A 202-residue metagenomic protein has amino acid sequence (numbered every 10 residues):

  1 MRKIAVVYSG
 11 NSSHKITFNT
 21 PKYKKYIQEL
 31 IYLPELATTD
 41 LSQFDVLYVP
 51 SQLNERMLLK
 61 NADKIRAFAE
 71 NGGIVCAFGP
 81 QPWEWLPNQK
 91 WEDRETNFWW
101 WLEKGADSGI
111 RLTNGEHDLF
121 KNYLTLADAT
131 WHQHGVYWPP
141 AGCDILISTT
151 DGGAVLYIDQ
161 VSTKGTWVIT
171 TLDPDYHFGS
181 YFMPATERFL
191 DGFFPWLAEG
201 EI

Functional and structural regions predicted by a protein language model:
R2-Q89: Helical hinge/lid and interdomain linker segments adjacent to catalytic or ligand-binding clefts that mediate domain
K15-K22, A106-F182, T186, L197-I202: Catalytic beta-strand/loop cores that center a nucleophilic Ser/Cys/Thr and support acyl-enzyme chemistry
Y26-I31, F98-W101, G142-S148: Short secondary-structure junctions
F44, Y48-S51, L102, D128 (+1 more regions): A near-ubiquitous, low-amplitude feature marking generic local secondary-structure context
Y48, W83-W85, W91, W99-W101 (+4 more regions): A residue-identity detector for tryptophan
R56-D128, A185: A glycine-rich, often tryptophan-bearing local segment used as a flexible ligand/cofactor-contacting loop or short
